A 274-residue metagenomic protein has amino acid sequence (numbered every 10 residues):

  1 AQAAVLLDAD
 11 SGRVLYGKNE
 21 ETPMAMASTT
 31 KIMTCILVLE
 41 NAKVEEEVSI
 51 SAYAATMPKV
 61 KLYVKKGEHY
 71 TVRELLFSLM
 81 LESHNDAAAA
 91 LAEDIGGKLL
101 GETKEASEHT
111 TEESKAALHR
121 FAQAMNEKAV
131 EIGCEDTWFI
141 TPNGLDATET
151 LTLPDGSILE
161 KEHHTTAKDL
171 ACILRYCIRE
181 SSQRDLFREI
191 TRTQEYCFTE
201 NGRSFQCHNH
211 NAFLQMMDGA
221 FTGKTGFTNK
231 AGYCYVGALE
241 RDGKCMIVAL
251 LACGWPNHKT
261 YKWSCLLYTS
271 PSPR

Functional and structural regions predicted by a protein language model:
A1-K168, I178-S181: Active-site-adjacent loops and short helices of periplasmic peptidoglycan-processing enzymes
D155-S270, R274: Domain-terminus/edge residues, biased toward the C-terminal soluble/receptor-binding domains of extracytoplasmic
